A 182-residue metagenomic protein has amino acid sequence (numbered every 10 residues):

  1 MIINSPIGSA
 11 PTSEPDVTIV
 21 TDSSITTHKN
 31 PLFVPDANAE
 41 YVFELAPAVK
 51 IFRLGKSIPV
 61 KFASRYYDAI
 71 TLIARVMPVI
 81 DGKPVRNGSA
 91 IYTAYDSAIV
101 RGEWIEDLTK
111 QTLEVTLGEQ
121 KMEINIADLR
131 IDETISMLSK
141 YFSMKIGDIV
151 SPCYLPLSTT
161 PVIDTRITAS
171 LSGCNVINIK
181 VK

Functional and structural regions predicted by a protein language model:
M1-S143, L157-K182: Catalytic-core "active-site belt" of small-molecule-metabolizing enzymes, emphasizing His/Asp/Glu-rich regions
I146-P156: Glycine-rich beta-strand-to-loop/alpha-helix junction loops that act as flexible
